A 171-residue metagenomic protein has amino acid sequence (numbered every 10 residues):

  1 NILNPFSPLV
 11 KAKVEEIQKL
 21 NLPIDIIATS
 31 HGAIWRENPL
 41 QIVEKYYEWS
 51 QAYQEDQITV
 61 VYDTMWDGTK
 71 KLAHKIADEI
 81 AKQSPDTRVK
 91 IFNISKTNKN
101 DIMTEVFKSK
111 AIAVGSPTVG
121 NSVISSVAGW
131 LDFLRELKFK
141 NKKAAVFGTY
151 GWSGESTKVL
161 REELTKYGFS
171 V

Functional and structural regions predicted by a protein language model:
I2, T29-W35, Q83-P85, K108-I124: Acidic/glycine-enriched edge-of-secondary-structure segments
L3-Q54: Divalent-metal (often Zn2+) His-rich catalytic cores of metallo-beta-lactamase-fold enzymes
Q57-V61, A145: Conserved beta-strand elements of the Class I
Y62-M65, I94, G148-T149: Cofactor-binding loop segments of dinucleotide-utilizing enzymes, especially the Rossmann-like FAD- and NAD(P)+-binding
T69-A73, A77, V127, T157: Short, highly selective alpha-helical patches that border small-molecule cofactor pockets in redox/cofactor-processing
K71-V89, T165-S170: Short helix-loop-beta junction
I91-T97: Short gly/ser/thr-rich secondary-structure transition/capping motifs
T97-S170: Helix-loop-strand module that forms the ligand-binding subsite of alpha/beta enzymes
